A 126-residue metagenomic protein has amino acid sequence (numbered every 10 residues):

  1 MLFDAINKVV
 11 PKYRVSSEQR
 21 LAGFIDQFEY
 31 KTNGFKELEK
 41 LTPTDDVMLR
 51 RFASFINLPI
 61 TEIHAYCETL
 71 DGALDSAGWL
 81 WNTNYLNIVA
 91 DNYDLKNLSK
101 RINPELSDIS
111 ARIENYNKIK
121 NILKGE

Functional and structural regions predicted by a protein language model:
M1, A5, D26-L80: Peptidoglycan-targeting cell-wall enzymes and recognition modules
M1-L2, S16-Q19, A65-A73, A90 (+2 more regions): Extracytoplasmic/periplasmic, Sec-exported soluble proteins
D4, K8, A22-I25, D75 (+4 more regions): Solvent-exposed, polar/charged alpha-helical surfaces in well-ordered, non-transmembrane soluble domains, broadly
V9-R14, G23, I60-L70, S99-L106: Second-shell loop/turn segments in exported
K12-F24, E37-E39, N87-S99: Surface-exposed patches in mature extracellular/periplasmic domains of secreted proteins
F28-K31, A90-D108: Acidic helix/loop microenvironments that form the catalytic cleft of cell-wall polysaccharide enzymes
N82-Y85: Extended serine/threonine-enriched, polar tracts that run as long, contiguous segments within proteins
P104-E126: Extracellular low-complexity, O-glycosylation-prone Ser/Thr/Pro/Gly-rich "stalks" and linkers flanking catalytic
